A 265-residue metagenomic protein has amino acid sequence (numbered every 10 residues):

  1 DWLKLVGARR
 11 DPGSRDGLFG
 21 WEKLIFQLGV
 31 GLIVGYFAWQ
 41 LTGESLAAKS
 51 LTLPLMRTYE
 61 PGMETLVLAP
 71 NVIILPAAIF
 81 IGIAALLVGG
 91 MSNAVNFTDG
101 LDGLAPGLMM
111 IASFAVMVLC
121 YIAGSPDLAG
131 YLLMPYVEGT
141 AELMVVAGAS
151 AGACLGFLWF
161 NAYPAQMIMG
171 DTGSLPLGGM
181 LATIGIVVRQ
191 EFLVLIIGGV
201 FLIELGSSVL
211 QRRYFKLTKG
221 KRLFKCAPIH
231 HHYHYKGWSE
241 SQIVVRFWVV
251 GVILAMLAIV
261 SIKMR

Functional and structural regions predicted by a protein language model:
W2-L202: "…together with the soluble PPM/PP2C metallo-phosphatase catalytic core" -> "…together with the soluble PPM/PP2C
A112-A115, S207, L254: Membrane-embedded alpha-helical transmembrane segments of multi-pass integral membrane proteins
Y121, D127, L181, S207 (+3 more regions): Alpha-helix boundary/capping detector
G199-R246: Membrane-proximal soluble regions of multi-pass membrane proteins
Q242-I262: Final/C-terminal transmembrane alpha-helix of multipass membrane proteins
